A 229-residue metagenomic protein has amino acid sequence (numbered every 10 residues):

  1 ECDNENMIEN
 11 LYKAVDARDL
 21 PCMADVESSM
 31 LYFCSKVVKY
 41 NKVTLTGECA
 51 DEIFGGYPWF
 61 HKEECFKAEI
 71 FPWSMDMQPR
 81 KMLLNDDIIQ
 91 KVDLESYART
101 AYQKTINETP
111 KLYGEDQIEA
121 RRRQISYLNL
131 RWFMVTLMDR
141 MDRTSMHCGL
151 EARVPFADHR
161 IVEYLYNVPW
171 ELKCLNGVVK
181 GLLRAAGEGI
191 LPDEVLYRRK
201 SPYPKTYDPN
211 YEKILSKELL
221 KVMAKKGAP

Functional and structural regions predicted by a protein language model:
E1-P110, G114, I118-I125, R143-I190 (+2 more regions): ATP-dependent adenylate-handling active sites, centered on carboxylate activation for C-N bond formation
T44-T46, L128, M134, E163 (+3 more regions): Short hydrophobic-aromatic micro-motifs
F71-P72, F133, P202: Generic structural signal for residues positioned in beta-strands
L130-R143, L165: Short Ser/Thr-interspersed hydrophobic loop/turn segments at strand-loop and sheet-helix junctions that line or gate
F133-M138, E151, A228-P229: A short, ordered amphipathic alpha-helix with a cationic face
L191-P229: PAPS-dependent sulfotransferase catalytic core
